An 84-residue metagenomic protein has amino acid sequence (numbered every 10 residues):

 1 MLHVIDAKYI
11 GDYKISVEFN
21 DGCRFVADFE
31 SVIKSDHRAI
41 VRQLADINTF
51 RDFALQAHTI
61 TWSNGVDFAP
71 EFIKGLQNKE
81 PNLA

Functional and structural regions predicted by a protein language model:
M1-A84: Motif-centric detector for short Cys/His coordination patterns
